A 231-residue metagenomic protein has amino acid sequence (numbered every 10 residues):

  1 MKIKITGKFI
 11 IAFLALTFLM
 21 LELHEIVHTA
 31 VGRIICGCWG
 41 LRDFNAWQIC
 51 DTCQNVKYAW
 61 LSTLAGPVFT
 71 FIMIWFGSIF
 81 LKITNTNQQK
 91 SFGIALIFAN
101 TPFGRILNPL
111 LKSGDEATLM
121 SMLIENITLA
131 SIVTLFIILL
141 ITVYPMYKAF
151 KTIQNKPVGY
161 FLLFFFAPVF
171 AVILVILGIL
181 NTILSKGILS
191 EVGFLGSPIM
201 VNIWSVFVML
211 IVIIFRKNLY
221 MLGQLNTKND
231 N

Functional and structural regions predicted by a protein language model:
M1-A12: N-terminal membrane topogenic signal
M1-K2, K217-N231: Short, charged juxtamembrane terminal tails flanking transmembrane helices
A12-L61: Small-residue-rich helix-interface/hinge motifs
H28, V206, K228: Alpha-helical and His/Cys-centered functional microenvironments
C50-K151, G159-S185, V201-K217: Metalloprotease/metallohydrolase-associated module, dominated by Zn2+-dependent proteases
Q154: A conserved mid-domain beta-alpha-beta active-site/ligand-binding segment of alpha/beta enzyme cores
L189: Conserved nucleotide- and phosphate/pyrophosphate-binding catalytic cores in adenylate/nucleotidyl-handling enzymes
V192-I203: Membrane-interface transmembrane-helix boundary segments in multi-pass integral membrane proteins
